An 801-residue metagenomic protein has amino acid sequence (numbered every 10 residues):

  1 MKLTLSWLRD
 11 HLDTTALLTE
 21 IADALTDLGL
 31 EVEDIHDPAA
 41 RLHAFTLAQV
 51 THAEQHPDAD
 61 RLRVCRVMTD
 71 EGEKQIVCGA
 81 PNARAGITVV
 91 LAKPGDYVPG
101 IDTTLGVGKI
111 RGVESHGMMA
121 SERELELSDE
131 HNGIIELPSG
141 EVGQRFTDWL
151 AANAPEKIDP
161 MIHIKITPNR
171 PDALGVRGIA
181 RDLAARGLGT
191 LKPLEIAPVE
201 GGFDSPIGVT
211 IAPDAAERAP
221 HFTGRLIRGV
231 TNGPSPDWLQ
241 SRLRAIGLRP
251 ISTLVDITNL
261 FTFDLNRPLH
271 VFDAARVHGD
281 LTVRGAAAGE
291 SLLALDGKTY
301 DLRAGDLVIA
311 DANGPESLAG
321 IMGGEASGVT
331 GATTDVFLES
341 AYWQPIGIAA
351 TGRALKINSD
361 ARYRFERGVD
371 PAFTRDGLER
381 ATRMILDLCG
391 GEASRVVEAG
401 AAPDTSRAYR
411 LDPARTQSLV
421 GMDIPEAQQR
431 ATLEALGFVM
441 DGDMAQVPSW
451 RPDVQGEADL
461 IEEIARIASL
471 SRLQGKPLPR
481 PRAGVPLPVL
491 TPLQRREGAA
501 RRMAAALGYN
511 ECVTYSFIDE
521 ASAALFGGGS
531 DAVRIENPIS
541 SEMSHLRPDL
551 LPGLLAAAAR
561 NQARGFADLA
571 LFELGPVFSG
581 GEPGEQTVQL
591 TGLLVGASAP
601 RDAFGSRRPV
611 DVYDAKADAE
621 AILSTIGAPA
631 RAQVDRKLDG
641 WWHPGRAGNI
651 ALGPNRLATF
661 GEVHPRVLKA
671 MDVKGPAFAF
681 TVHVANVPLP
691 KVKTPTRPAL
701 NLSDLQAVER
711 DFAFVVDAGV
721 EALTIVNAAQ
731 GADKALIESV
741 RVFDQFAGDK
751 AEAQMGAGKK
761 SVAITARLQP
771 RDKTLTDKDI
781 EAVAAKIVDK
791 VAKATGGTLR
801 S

Functional and structural regions predicted by a protein language model:
M1-F203, F337, K356, D360 (+4 more regions): Phosphate-backbone binding interfaces of nucleic-acid-interacting proteins
K2, E20, D27, A435-G437 (+3 more regions): A carboxyl-terminal module marker
K2-L8, I158-T167, P220-R228, D360-R367 (+8 more regions): Short, hydrophobic beta-strand segments
L5, D23, L28, R63 (+1 more regions): Glycine/proline-enriched, intrinsically flexible loops and inter-domain linkers
L47-Q75, Q240-S241, T258-A326: Conserved mixed alpha/beta core segments that line enzyme active sites in large multi-domain catalysts
R111-E126, E130-E136, G143, W149 (+8 more regions): Mobile "lid/hinge" segments at catalytic clefts and subdomain interfaces of large enzymes
G178, Y409-F572, R767-Q769, T774-L775 (+1 more regions): Extended, well-folded interaction surfaces typified by the phenylalanyl-tRNA synthetase beta subunit core
L183, G187-D214, C389-T416, D423 (+1 more regions): Terminal amphipathic helices with adjacent charged low-complexity linkers/tails
